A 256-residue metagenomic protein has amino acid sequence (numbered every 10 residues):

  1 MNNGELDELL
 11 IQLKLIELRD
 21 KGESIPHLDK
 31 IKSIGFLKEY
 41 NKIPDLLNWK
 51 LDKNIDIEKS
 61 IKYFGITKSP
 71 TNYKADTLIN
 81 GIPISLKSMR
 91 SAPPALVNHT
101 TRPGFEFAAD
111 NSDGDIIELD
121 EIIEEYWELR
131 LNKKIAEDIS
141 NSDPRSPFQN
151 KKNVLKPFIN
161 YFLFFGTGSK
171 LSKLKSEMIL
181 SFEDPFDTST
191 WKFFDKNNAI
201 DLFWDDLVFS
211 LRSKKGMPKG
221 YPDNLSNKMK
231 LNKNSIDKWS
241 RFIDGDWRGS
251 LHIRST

Functional and structural regions predicted by a protein language model:
M1-A75, I79, L86-T256: Short, positively charged
